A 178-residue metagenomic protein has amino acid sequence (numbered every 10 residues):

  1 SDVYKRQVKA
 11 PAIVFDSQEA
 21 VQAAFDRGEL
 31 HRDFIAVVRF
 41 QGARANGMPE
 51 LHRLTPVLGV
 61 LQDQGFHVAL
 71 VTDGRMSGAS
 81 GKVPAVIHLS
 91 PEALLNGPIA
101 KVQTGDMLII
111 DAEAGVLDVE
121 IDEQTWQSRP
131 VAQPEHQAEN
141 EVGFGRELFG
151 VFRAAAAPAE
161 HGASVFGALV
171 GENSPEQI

Functional and structural regions predicted by a protein language model:
D2-Y4: Short, small-residue-biased leader/transition segments that mark boundaries at the very start of proteins
A23-I35: Glycine-rich phosphate/diphosphate-binding loops that line cofactor/substrate pockets in enzymes
L30-D33, G65-T72, N140-V142: Flexible, glycine/charged-enriched surface loops at secondary-structure junctions
I35-M48: Glycine-rich phosphate/diphosphate-binding loops and the adjacent beta-loop-alpha structural elements that coordinate
E50-P56: Charged helix-capping and loop-helix junction motifs
D63-M76, G81-I121: Phosphate/diphosphate-binding loops
N96-I178: Intein/HINT protein-splicing elements and their conserved insertion hotspots or analogous self-processing inserts
